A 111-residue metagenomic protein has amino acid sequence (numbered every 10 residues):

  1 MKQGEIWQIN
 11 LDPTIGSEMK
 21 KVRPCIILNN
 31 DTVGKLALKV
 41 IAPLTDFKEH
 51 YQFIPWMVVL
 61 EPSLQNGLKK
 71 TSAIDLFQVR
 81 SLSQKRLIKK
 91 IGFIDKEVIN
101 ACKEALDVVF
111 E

Functional and structural regions predicted by a protein language model:
I15, V33-G34, E49, Q78 (+2 more regions): Low-complexity, compositionally biased segments
S17-V22, I27-P62: Compact nucleic-acid interaction/catalytic patches
S63-E111: C-terminal terminal-subdomain/extension
